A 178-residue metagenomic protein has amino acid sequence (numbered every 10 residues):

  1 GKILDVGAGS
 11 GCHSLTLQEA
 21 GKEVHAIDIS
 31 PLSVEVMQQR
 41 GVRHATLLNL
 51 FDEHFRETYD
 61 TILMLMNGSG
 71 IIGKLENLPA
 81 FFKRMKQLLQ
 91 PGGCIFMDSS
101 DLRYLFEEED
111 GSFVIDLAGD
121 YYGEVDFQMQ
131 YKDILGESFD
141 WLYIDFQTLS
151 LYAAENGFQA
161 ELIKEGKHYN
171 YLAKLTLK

Functional and structural regions predicted by a protein language model:
G1-G9: Conserved class I S-adenosyl-L-methionine
S10-G21: Conserved SAM-binding loop of SAM-dependent methyltransferases across substrates and taxa, primarily the Class I
S30-P31: Conserved SAM/SAH-binding beta-strand->alpha-helix loop
V34-E35: Short alpha-helix immediately C-terminal to the canonical SAM-binding loop
G41-D52: Conserved SAM-binding strand-loop segment of SAM-dependent methyltransferases
D52-I62: A short acidic, Gly/Pro-enriched loop at the edge of an enzyme's catalytic core that lines a small-molecule cofactor
P79-P91: A short glycine-rich, Lys/Arg-flanked "PGG" loop and its adjoining helix->strand segment in the class I
P91-S150: SAM-dependent methyltransferase
